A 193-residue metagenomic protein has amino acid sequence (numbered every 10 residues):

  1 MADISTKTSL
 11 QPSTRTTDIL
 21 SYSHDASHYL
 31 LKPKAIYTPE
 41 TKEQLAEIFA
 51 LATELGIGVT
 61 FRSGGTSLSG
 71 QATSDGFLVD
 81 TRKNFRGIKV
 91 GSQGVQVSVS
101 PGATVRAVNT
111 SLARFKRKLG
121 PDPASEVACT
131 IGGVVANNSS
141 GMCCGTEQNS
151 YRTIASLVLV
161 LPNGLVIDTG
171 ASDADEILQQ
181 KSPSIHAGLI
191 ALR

Functional and structural regions predicted by a protein language model:
M1-E54, G64-V95, A124, E147: N-terminal flexible segment immediately upstream of the FAD-binding catalytic core in FAD-dependent oxidoreductases
I57-G58, K118: Residue-level detector of anion-binding/catalytic polar loops
T60-R62: Solvent-exposed beta-strand sheet faces enriched in polar/charged residues
I88-G91, S100-P101, V105-R193: FAD-binding subdomain of flavoenzyme oxidoreductases
